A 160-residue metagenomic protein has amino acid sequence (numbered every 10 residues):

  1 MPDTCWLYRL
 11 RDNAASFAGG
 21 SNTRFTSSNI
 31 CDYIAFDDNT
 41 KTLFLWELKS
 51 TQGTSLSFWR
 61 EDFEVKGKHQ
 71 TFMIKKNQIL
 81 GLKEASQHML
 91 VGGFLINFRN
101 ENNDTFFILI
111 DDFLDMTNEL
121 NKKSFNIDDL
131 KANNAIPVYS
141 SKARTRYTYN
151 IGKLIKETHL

Functional and structural regions predicted by a protein language model:
M1-D3, D111-L160: Helix-rich interaction surfaces within compact, conserved domain-sized segments that mediate assembly or partner
M1-S27, D38-N39, L160: Acidic-basic catalytic patches of nuclease active cores, encompassing PD-(D/E)XK and other metal-cofactor nuclease
A15-F17, G53-S57, N102: Short, solvent-exposed loop/turn segments at secondary-structure junctions
T26-I30, N39-L45, N77, Q87-M89: Short connector loops at helix/strand junctions that flank enzyme active sites, especially segments positioning acidic
Y33-A35, T40-S55: Conserved catalytic cores of phosphodiester-cleaving nucleases, focusing on short active-site segments
L48-T71: Short beta-strand-loop-alpha-helix junction that forms the active-site gateway of nucleic-acid-processing nucleases
M73-L80: Charged, amphipathic alpha-helical segments
L80-D115: Nucleic-acid nuclease catalytic cores
